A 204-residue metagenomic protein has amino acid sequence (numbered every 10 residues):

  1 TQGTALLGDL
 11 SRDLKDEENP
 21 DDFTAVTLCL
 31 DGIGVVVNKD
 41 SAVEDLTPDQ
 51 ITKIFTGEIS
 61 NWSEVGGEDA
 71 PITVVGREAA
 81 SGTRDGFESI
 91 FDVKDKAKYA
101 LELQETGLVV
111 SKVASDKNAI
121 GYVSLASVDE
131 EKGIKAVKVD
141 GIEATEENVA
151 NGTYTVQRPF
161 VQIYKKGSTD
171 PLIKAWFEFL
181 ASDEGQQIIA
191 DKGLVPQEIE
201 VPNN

Functional and structural regions predicted by a protein language model:
T1-N204: Exported/periplasmic ABC-transporter solute-binding proteins
